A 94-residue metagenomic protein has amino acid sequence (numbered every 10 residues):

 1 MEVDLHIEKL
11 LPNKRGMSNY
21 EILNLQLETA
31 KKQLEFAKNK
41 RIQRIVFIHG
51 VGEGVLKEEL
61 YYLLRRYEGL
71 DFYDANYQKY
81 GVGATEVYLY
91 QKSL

Functional and structural regions predicted by a protein language model:
M1-V46, V51-L94: Long, charged, low-complexity intrinsically disordered regions
